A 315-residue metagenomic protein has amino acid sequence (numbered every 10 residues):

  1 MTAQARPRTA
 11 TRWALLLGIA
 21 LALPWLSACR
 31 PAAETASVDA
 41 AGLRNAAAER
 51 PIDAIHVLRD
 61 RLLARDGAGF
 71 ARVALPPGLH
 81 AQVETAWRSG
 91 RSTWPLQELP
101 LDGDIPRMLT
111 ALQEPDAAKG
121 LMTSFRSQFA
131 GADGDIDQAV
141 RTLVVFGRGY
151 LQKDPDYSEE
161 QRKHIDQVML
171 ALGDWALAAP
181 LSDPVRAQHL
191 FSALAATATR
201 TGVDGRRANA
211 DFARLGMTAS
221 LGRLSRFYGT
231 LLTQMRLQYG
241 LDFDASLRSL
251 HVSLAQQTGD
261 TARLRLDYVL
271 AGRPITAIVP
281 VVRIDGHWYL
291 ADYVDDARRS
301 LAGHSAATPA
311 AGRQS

Functional and structural regions predicted by a protein language model:
A3-L15: Bacterial N-terminal signal peptides that target proteins for export
W25-A28: C-terminal motif of bacterial Sec signal peptides marking the signal peptidase cleavage site
R30-A32: Bacterial signal peptide processing site
A47-R65: Short, aromatic-enriched amphipathic alpha-helices that serve as compact interaction elements
D66-A81, L194, V203, R207-F212: Short, well-ordered alpha-helical segments enriched in acidic and aromatic residues
P77-E98: Short, charge-rich amphipathic alpha-helical segments embedded in non-transmembrane helical bundles/solenoids
R107, E114-A210, P274-S305: Short beta-strand edge/turn micro-motifs at domain boundaries
R263-L270: Short beta-strand segments that buttress and anchor functional surface loops
